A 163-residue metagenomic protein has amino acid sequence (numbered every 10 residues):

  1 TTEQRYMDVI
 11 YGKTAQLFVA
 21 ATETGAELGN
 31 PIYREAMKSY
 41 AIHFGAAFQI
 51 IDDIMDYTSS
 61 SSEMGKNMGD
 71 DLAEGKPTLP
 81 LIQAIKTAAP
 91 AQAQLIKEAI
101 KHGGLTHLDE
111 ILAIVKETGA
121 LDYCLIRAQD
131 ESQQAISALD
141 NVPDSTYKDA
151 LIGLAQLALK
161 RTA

Functional and structural regions predicted by a protein language model:
T1-A163: All-alpha prenyltransferase/terpene-synthase fold signal
